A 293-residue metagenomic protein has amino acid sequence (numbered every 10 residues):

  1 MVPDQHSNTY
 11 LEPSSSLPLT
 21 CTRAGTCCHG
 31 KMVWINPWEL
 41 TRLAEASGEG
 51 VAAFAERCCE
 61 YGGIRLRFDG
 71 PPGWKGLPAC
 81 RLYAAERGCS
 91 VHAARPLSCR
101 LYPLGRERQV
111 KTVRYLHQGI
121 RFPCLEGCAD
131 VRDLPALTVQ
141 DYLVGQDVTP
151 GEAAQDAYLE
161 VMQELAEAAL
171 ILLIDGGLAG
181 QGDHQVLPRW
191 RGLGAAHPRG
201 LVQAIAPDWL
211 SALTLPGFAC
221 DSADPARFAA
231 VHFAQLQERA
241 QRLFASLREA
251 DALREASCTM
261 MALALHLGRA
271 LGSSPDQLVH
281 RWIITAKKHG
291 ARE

Functional and structural regions predicted by a protein language model:
M1-T26, V33-T41, E45-A79, Y83-G88 (+1 more regions): Short loop/turn segments that flank or connect secondary-structure elements
